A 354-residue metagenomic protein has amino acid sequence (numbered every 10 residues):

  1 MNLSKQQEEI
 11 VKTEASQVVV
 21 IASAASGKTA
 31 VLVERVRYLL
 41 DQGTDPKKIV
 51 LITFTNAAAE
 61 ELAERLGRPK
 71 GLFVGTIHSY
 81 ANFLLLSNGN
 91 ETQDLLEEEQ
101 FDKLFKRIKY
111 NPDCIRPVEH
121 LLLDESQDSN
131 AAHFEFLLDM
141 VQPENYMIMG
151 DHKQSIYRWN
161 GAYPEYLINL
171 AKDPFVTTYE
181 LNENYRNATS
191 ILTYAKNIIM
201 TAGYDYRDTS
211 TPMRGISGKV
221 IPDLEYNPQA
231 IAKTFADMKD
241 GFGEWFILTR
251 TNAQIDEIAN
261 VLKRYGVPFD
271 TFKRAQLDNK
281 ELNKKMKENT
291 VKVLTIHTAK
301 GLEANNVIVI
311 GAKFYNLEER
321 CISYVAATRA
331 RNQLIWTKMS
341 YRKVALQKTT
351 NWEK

Functional and structural regions predicted by a protein language model:
M1-G89, V325-T328: P-loop NTPase Walker
M1-K12, S16-S23, F175-E183, Y204-R250 (+1 more regions): Inter-lobe coupling/hinge region of RecA-like P-loop helicase motors
N2-K12, S16-V20, F73, N82-A162 (+1 more regions): Conserved helicase NTPase motor core
S26, T189, A236-S340, K348 (+1 more regions): Core RecA-like ATPase module of SF1/SF2 helicases and allied nucleic-acid translocases
L51, V74, N145-D151, E180 (+1 more regions): Structural recognition of the conserved hydrophobic beta-strand(s) that form the central parallel beta-sheet of P-loop
Q142-Y146, V176, A330-L334: A short helix->loop->beta-strand "cap" motif at the edges of active sites that frequently abuts
Q154-R158, E165-T209: Conserved coupling/interface region of RecA-like P-loop/ASCE motor cores
